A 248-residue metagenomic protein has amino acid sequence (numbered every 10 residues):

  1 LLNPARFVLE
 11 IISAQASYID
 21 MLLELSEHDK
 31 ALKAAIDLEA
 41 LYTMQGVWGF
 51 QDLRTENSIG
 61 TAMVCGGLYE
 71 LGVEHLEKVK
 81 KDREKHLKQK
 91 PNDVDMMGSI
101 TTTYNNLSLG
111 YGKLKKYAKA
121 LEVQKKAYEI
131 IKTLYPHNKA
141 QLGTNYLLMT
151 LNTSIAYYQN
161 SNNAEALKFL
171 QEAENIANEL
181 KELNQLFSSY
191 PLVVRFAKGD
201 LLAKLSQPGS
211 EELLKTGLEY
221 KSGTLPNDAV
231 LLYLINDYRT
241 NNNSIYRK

Functional and structural regions predicted by a protein language model:
L1-L9, A40-F50, E84-M97, K132-G143 (+2 more regions): Flexible helix-coil transition and linker loops at the boundaries of alpha-helical arrays
L9-E24, Q51-C65, D95-K113, T144-I155 (+2 more regions): Conserved alpha-helical positions within TPR/SEL1-like repeat arrays
I11, V79, M96, I100-T103 (+4 more regions): Fold-core signature of tandem repeat domains
A31, G72, A120, A166 (+1 more regions): Single-residue signature of alpha-solenoid repeat helices
Q171-N175, E211-G223, K248: TPR/TPR-like (Sel1-like) alpha-helical repeat modules
G223-K248: Terminal, low-structured helical/coil segments at or just beyond the last alpha-helical repeat
